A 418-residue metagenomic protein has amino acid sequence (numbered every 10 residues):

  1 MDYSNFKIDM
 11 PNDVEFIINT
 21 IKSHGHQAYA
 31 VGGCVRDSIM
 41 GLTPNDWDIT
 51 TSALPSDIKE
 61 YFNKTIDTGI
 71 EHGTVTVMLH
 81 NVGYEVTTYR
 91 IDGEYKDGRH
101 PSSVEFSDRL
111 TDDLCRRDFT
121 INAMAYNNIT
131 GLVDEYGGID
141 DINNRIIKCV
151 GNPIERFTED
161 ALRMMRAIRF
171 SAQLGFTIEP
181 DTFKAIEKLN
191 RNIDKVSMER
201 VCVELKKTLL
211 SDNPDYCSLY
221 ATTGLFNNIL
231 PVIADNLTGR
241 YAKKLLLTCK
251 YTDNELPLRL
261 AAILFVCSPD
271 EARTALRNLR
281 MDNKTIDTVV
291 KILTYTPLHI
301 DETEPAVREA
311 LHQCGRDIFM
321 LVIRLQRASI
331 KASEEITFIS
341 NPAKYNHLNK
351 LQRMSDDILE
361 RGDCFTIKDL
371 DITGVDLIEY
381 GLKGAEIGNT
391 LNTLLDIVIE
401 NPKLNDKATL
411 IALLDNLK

Functional and structural regions predicted by a protein language model:
M1-K418: Catalytic cores of the polymerase beta-like nucleotidyltransferase superfamily and closely associated nucleotide
